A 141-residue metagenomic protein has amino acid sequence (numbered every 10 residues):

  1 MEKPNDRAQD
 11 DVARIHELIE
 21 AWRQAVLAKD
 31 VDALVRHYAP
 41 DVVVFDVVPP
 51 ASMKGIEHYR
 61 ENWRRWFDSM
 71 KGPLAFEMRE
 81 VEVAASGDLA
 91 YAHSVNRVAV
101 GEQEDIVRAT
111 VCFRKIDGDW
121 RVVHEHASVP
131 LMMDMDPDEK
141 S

Functional and structural regions predicted by a protein language model:
E2-A33, V43-S141: A beta-strand edge to alpha-helix "cap/lid" segment located at domain peripheries
